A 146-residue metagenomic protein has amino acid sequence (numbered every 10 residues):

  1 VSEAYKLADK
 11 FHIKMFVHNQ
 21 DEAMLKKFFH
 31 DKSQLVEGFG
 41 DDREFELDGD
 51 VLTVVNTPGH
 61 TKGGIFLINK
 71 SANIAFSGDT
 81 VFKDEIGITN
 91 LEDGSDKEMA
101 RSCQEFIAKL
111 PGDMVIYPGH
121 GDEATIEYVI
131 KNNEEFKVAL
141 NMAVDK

Functional and structural regions predicted by a protein language model:
V1-D50, K131-A139: Active-site HxH/HxHxD metal-binding segment of metal-dependent hydrolases
M24-K32, V51, N56, T61-D145: Metallo-beta-lactamase
